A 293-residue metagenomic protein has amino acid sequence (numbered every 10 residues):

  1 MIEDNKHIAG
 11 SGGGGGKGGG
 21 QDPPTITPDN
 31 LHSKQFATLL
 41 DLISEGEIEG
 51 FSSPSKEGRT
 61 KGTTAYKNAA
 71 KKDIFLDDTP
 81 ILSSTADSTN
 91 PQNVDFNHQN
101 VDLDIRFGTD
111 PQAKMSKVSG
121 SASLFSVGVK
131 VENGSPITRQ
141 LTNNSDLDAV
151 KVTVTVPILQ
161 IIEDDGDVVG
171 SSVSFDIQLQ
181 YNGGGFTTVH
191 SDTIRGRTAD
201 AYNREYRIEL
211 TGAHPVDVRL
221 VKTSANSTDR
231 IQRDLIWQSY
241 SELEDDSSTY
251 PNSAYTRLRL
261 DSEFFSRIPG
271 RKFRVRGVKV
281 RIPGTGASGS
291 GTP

Functional and structural regions predicted by a protein language model:
M1-P293: Polar, S/T/G-rich
